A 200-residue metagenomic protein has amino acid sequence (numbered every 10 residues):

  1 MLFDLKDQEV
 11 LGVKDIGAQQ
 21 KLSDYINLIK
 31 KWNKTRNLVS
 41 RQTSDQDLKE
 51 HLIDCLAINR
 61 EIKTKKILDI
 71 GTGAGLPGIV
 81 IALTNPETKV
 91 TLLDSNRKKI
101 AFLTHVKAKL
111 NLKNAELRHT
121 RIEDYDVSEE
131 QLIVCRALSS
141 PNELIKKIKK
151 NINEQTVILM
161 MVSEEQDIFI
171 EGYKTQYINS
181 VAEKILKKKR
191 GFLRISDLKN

Functional and structural regions predicted by a protein language model:
M1-T64, L68, K98-K99, H105-A115: Class I SAM-dependent transferase core
I70-T72: Conserved beta-strand/loop positions that form the S-adenosyl-L-methionine
A74-E87: Conserved SAM-binding loop of SAM-dependent methyltransferases across substrates and taxa, primarily the Class I
T88-T91, S95-N200: S-adenosylmethionine
